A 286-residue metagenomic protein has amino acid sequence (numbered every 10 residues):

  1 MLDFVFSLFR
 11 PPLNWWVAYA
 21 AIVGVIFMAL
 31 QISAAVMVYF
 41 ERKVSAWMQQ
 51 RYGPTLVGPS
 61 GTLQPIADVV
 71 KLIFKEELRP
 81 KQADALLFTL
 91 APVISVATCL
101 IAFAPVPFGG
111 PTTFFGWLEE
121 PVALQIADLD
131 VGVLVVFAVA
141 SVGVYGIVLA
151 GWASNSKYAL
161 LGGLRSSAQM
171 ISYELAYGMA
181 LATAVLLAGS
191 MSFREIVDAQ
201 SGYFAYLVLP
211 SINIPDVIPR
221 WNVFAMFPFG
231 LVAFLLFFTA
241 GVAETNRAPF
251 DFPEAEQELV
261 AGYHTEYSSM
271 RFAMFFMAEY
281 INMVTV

Functional and structural regions predicted by a protein language model:
M1-V286: Selective transmembrane helix interface/packing segments
